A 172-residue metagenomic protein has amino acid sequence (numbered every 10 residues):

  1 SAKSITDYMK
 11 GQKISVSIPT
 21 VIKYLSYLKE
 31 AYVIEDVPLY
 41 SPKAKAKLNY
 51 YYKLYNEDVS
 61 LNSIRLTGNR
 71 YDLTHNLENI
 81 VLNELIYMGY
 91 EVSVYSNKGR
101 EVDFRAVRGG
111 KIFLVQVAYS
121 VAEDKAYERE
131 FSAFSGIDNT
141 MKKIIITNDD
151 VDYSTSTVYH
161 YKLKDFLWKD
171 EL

Functional and structural regions predicted by a protein language model:
S1-K111: Accessory nucleic acid-recognition modules appended to NTPase machines
Y55, V115, I144-I146, Y159-Y161: Hydrophobic/aromatic beta-strand patches that form the interior of the parallel beta-sheet core in alpha/beta enzyme
L85, D103, V115, F134 (+1 more regions): Hydrophobic, well-ordered secondary-structure elements that form the walls of internal hydrophobic environments
E91, K142, T157-Y159: Conserved beta-strand segments of alpha/beta enzyme cores
V94, N139-N148: Short, hydrophobic beta-strand segments that form beta-sheet elements in well-ordered domains
I112-E123, E130: Active-site ExK catalytic segment of metal-dependent nucleases
K125-K142: Short, charged, amphipathic alpha-helix that recurs within catalytic cores of restriction-modification and other
D149-L172: Domain-level recognition of nuclease-like catalytic cores that cleave nucleotide substrates
